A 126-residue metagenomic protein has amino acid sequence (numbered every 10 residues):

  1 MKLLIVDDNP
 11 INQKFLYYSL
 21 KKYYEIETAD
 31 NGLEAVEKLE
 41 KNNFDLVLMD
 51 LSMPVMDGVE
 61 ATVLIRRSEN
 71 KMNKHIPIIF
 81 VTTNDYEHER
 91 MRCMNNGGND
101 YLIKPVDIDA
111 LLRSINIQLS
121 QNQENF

Functional and structural regions predicted by a protein language model:
D7: Conserved acidic carboxylate
P10-E27: Two-component/phosphorelay signaling modules centered on CheY-like receiver
T28-E37, G58-A61: Helix N-cap/capping motif at the beta->alpha junctions
N43-L48: Active-site beta3 strand of CheY-like receiver
M53-M56, D85, C93: Receiver (REC) domain active-site loop signature in two-component systems and cognate sites in sensor histidine kinases
N99: Short, glycine/charged-rich "phosphate-handling" switch motifs in NTP-dependent and phosphotransfer domains
V106-I115: C-terminal output helix
